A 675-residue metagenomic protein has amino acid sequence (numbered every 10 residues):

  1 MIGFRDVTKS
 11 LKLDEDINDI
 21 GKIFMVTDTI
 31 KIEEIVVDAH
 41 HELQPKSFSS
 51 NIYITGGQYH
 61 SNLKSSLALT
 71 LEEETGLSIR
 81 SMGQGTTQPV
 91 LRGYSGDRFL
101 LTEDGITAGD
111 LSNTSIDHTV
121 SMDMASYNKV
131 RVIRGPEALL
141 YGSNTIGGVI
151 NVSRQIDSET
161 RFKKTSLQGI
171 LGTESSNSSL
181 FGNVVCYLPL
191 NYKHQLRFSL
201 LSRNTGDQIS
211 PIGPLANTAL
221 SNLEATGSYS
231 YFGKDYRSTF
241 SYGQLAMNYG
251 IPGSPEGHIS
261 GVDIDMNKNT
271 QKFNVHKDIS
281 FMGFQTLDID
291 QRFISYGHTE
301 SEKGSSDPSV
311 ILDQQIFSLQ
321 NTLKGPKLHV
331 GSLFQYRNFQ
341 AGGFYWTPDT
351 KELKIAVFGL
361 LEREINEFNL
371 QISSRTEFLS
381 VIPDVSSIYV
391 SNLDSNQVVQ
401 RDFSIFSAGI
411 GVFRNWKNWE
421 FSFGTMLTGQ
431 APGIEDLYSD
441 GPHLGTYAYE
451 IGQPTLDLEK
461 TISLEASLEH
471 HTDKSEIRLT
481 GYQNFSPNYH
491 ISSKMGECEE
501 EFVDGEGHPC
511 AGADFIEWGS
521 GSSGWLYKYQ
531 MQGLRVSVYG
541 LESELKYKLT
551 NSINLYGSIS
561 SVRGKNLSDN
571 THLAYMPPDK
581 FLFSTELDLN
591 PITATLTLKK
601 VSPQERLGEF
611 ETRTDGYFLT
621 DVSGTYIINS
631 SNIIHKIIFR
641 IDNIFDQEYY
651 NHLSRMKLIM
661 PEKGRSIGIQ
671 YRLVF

Functional and structural regions predicted by a protein language model:
I2-F4, D16-H60, A68, G96: Short, acidic, small-residue-rich periplasmic hinge/interaction motif at the N-terminus of Gram-negative outer-membrane
D19-F24, L67-T70, T87-V90, F99-T102 (+4 more regions): N-terminal periplasmic accessory domains that precede and gate Gram-negative outer-membrane beta-barrel machines
T107-P136: Short acidic/polar hinge/loop motifs at secondary-structure boundaries that mediate gating or recognition
L171, T286-E302, E420-M426, D436 (+1 more regions): Membrane-embedded beta-barrel scaffold of Gram-negative outer-membrane proteins
N177-N204, G213-N248, D263-F281, P326 (+4 more regions): Transmembrane beta-barrel wall of Gram-negative outer-membrane proteins
T205-N222, Y236-L287, R292-Q315, G343-F344 (+2 more regions): Flexible loop and strand-edge segments within Gram-negative outer membrane beta-barrel domains
N366, Y482-F485, D504-Q604: Gram-negative outer-membrane beta-barrel transporters
G429-Q430, F485-N488, S492-K494, C498 (+3 more regions): C-terminal beta-signal and adjacent terminal beta-strands/loops of Gram-negative outer-membrane beta-barrel proteins
